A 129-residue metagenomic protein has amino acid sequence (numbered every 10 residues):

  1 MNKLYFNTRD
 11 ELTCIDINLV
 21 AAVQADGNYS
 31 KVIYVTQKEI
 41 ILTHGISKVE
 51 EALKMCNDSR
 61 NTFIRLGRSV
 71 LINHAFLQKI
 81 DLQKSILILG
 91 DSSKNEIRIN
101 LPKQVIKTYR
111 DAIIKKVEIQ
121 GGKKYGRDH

Functional and structural regions predicted by a protein language model:
M1-H129: Basic, polyanion-interacting recognition surfaces, primarily in bacterial LytTR/OmpR-type DNA-binding effector domains
